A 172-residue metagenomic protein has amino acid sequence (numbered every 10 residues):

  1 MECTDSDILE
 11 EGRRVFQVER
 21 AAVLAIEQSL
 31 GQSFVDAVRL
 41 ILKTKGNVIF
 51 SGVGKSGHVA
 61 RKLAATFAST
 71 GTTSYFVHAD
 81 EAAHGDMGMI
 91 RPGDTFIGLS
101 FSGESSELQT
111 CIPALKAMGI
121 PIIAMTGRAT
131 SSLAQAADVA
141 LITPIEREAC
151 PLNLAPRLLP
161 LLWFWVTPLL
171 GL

Functional and structural regions predicted by a protein language model:
M1-G46: An N-terminal, well-structured beta->alpha segment
G46-G171: Glycine-rich phosphate-binding loops that contact phosphosugars or nucleotide phosphates
